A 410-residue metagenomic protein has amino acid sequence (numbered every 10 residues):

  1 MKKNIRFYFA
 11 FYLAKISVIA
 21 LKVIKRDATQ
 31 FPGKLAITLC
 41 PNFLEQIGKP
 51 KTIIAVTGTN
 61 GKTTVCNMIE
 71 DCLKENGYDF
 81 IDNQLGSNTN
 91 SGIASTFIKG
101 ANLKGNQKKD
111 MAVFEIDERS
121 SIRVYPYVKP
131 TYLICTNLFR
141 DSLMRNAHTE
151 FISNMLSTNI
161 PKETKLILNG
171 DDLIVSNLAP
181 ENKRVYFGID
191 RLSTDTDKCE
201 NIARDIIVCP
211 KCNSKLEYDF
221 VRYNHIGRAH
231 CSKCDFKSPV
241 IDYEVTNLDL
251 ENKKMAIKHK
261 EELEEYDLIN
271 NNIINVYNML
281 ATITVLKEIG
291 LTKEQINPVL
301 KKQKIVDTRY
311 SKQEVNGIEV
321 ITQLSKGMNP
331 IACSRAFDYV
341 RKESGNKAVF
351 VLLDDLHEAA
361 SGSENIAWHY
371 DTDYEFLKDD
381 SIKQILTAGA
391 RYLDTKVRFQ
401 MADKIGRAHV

Functional and structural regions predicted by a protein language model:
N4-V208: Phosphate-binding loop of NTP-binding sites
C66-K74, N247-L263: Acidic-glycine-rich active-site phosphate/pyrophosphate-binding loop
I69, L73, I93-F97, M279-I289 (+1 more regions): Buried hydrophobic packing segments
Y127-N137, H225-V240, Y266, N270-K301: A conserved, hydrophobic alpha-helical segment in the catalytic core of large ATP/adenylate-utilizing enzymes
I189-A256, I269, D380: Cys/His-rich short segments
F236, D249-E251, V285-G327: Gly/charged, well-structured mid-domain segments that form the phosphate/adenylate-handling core of ATP-dependent
V306, L324-K404: Active-site beta-alpha connecting loops in nucleotide-dependent enzymes
A408-V410: Conserved small/polar residues in nucleotide/adenosyl-binding loops
